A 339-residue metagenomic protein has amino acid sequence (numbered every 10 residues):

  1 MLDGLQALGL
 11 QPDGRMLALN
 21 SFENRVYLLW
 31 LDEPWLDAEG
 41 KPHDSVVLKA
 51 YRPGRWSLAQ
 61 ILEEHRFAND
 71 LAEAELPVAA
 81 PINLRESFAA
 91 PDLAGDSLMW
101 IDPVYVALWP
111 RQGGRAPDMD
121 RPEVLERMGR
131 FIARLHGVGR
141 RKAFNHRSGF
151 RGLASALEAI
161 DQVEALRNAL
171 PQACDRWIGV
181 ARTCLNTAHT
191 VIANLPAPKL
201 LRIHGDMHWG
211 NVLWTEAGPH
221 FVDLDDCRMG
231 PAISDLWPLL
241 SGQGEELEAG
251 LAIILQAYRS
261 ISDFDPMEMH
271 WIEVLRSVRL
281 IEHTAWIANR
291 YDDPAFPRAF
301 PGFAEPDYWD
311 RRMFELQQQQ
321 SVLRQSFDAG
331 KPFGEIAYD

Functional and structural regions predicted by a protein language model:
L8-W30: ATP-binding glycine-rich phosphate-binding loop
E23-L48, P81, H189-L236, Y338-D339: Active-site acidic catalytic loop and adjacent metal/ATP-binding pocket of ATP-dependent phosphoryl transfer enzymes
L31-F144: ATP-binding pocket architecture of kinase catalytic cores
P53, G114, P219, C227-M229 (+1 more regions): Activation segment
P53, P103-M119, Q162-A169, H283-G302: A glycine-centered beta->alpha junction motif in the catalytic cores of kinase/phosphotransferase enzymes
D118-R176, L200, F300: A cross-family kinase active-site recognition segment
A169, A285-D339: ATP/Mg2+ or Mg2+-diphosphate-binding catalytic cores that bind nucleotide phosphates or diphosphates via glycine-rich
A232-D263, R279-A295: Active-site activation/catalytic loop segments of kinase-like enzymes and analogous catalytic loops in related
